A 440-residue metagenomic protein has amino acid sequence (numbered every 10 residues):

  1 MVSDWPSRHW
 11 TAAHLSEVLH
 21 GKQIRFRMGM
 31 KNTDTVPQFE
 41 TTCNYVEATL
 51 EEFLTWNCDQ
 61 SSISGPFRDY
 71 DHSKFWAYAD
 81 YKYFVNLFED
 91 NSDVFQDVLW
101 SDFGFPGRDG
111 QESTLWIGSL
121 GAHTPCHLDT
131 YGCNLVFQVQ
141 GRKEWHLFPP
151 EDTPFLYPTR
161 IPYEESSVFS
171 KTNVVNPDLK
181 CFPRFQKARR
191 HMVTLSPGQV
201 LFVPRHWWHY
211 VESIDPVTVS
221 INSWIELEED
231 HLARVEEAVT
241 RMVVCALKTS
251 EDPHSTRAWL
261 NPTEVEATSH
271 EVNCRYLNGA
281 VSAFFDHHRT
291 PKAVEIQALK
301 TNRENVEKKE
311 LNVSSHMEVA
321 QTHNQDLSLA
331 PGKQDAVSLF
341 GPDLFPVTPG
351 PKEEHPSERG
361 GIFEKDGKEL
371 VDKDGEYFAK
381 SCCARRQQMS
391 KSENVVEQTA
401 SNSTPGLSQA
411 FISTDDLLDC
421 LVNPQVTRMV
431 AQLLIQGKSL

Functional and structural regions predicted by a protein language model:
M1-V200, W208-L440: N-terminal accessory scaffold of Fe(II)-dependent oxygenases
